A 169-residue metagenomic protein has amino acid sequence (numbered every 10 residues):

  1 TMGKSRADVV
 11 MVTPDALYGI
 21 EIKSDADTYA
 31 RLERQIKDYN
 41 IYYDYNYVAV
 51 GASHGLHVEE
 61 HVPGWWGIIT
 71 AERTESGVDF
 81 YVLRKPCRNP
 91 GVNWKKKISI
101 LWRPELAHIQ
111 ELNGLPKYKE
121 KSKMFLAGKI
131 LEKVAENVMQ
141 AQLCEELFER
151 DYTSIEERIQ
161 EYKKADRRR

Functional and structural regions predicted by a protein language model:
T1-M2: A short acidic/basic microdomain associated with nuclease active sites
A7-V12, I69-R73, K85, R158 (+1 more regions): Positively charged, polar, low-complexity stretches
V9-M11, D15-D25: Conserved catalytic cores of phosphodiester-cleaving nucleases, focusing on short active-site segments
L17, H54, S76: Surface-exposed, flexible loop/turn segments at secondary-structure boundaries
D27-E72: Catalytic cores of nucleic-acid endonucleases
G77-E149: A conserved mid-domain beta-alpha-beta active-site/ligand-binding segment of alpha/beta enzyme cores
A141-R169: Acidic, metal-dependent phosphodiester-chemistry machinery of nucleic-acid enzymes
